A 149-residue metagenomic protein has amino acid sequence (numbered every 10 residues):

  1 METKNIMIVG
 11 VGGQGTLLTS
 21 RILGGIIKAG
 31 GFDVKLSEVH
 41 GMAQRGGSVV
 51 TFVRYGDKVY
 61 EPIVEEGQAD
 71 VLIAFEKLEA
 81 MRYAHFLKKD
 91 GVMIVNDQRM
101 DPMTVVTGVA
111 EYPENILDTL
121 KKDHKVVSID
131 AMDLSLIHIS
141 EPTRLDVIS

Functional and structural regions predicted by a protein language model:
M1-S140: Active-site cofactor/cluster-binding pocket
I137-S149: Single conserved hydrophobic/aromatic residue that forms the stacking wall/gate of nucleotide- or nucleobase-binding
